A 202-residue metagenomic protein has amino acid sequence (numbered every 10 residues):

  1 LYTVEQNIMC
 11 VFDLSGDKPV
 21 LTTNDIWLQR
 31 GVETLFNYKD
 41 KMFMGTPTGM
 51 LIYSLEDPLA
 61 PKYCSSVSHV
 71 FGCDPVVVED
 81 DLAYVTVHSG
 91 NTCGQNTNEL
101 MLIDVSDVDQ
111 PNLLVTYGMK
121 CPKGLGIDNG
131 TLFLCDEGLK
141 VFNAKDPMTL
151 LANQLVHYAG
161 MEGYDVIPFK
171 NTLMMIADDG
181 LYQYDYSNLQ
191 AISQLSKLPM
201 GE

Functional and structural regions predicted by a protein language model:
L1-E202: Feature marking well-ordered beta-strand scaffolds used for ligand recognition
